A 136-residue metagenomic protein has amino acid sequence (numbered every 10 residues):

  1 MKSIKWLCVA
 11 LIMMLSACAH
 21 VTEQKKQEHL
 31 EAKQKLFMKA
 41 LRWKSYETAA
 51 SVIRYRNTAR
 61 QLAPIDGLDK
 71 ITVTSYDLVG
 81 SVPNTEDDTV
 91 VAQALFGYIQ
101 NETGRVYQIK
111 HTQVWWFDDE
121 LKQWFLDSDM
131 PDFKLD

Functional and structural regions predicted by a protein language model:
M1-L7: Bacterial N-terminal signal peptides that target proteins for export
A10-M13: Short, linear, compositionally biased motifs with a strong N-terminal bias
L15-A17: C-terminal motif of bacterial Sec signal peptides marking the signal peptidase cleavage site
A19-V21: Bacterial signal peptide processing site
K26, E31-K33, L41-V91: Short solvent-exposed beta->alpha transition segments
T85-D136: Exposed beta-sheet edge and beta->alpha loop/turn motif
